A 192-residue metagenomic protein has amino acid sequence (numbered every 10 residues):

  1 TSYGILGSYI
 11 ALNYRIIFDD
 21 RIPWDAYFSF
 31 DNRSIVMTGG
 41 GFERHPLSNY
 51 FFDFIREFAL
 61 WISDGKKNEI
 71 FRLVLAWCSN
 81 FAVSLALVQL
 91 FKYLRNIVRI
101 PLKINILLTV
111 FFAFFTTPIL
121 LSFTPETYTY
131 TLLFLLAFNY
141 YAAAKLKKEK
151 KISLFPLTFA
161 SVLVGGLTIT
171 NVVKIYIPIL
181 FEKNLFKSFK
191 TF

Functional and structural regions predicted by a protein language model:
T1-V36, F192: Transmembrane signal-anchor helices characteristic of membrane glycosylation enzymes that use polyprenol
M37-L73: Short hydrophobic/aromatic helix or loop-helix immediately within or flanking a transmembrane segment in polytopic
R44, S48, F52-R56, L75-Q89 (+1 more regions): Transmembrane alpha-helices of multi-pass, membrane-embedded glycan-processing enzymes that use lipid-linked
L90-F114: Transmembrane-helix signature of polytopic, membrane-embedded enzymes that assemble or transfer cell-envelope glycans
F123-T129: Short acidic/glycine- and proline-prone juxtamembrane loop motifs at membrane-interface regions of multi-pass membrane
Y130-K147: Specific aromatic-rich, kink-prone transmembrane helix
K151-K183: Membrane-interface alpha helices of multi-pass inner-membrane proteins
L185-F192: Membrane-interfacial entry segments at the cytosolic side of transmembrane helices
